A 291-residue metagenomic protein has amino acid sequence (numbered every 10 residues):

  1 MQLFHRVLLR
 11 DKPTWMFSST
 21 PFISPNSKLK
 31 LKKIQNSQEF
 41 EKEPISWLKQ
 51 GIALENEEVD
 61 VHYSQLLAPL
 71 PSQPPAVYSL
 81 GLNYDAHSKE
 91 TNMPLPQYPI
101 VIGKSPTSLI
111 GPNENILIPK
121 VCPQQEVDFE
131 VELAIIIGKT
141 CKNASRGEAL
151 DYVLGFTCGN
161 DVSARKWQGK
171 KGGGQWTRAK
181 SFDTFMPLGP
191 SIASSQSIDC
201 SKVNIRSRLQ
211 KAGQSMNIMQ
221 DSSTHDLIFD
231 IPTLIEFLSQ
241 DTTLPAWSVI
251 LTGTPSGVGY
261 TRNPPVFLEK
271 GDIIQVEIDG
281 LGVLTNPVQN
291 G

Functional and structural regions predicted by a protein language model:
M1-P99, R206, S215, I273-Q275: N-terminal non-catalytic cap/leader segment that marks the start of a structured domain
F4, L67-P69, K89-N92, I116-V127 (+4 more regions): A generic local secondary-structure boundary/capping motif
W15, E132-I136, T157, R206: Residues embedded in well-ordered beta-strands
W47-L48, H62-Q65, H87, L117 (+1 more regions): Catalytic-pocket segment enriched in acidic/His residues
L70, A76, Q125-V127, E236 (+2 more regions): Residue "hotspots" at secondary-structure boundaries inside conserved domains
P94-P112, F129, E269-G280: Structural signature of FAD isoalloxazine-binding scaffolds in flavoprotein oxidoreductases
I137-K139, N143-N160: RNA pseudouridine synthases
